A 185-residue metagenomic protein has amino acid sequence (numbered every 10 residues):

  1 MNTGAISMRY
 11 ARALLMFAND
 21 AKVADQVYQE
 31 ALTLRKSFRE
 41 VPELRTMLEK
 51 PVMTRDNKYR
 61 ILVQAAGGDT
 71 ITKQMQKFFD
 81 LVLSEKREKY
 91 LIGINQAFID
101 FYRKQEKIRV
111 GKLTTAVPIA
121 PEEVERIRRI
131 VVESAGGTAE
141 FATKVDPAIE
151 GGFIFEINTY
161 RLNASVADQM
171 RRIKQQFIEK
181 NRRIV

Functional and structural regions predicted by a protein language model:
M1-V185: Elongated, mostly alpha-helical coiled-coil "stalk/stator" tethers of large membrane protein machines
